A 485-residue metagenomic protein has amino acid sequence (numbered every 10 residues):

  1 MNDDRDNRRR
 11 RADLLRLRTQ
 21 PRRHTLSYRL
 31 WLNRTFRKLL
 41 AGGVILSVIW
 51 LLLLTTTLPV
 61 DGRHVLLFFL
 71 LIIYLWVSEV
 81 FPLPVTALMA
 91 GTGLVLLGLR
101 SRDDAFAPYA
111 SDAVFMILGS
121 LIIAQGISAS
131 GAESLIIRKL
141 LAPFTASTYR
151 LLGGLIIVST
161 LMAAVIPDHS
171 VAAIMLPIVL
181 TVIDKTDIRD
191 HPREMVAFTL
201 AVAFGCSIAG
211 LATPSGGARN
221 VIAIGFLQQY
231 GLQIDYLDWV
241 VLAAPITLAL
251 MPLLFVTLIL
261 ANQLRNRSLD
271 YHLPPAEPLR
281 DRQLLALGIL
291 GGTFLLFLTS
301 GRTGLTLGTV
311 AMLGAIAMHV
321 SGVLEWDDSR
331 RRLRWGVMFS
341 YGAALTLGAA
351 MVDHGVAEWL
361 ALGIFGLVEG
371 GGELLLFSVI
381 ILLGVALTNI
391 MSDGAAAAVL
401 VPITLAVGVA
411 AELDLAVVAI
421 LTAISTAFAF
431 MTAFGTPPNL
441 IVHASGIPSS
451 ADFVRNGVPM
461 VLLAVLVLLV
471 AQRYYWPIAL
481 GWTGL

Functional and structural regions predicted by a protein language model:
N2-T55, A132, D190-V196, L200-G205 (+4 more regions): Juxtamembrane and boundary regions of transmembrane helices in multi-pass small-molecule transporters and channels
T56-L66, L70-L88, H169, R280-L284 (+3 more regions): Flexible hinge motifs at transmembrane-helix junctions and intramembrane kinks/re-entrant loops in multi-pass membrane
V65-L70, P84-L88, Y149-I157, V171 (+9 more regions): Hydrophobic alpha-helical transmembrane segments
Y74-P82, V158-P167, A203-P214, L296-R302 (+2 more regions): Transmembrane alpha-helix interface/packing and boundary motifs in multi-pass membrane proteins, characterized by
P84-V85, M89-R189, L333-V337, Y341-A411: Membrane-embedded alpha-helical segments and adjacent helix-loop junctions characteristic of multi-pass solute
D112-I122, A164-V171, D238-F255, V417-A427: Alpha-helical transmembrane segments
T148-L161, I188-A209, W239-L242, E373-A386 (+2 more regions): Alpha-helical transmembrane segments of multi-pass membrane proteins
A212-T213, G291-F297, A344-L362, V465-Y475: Hydrophobic alpha-helical transmembrane segments in multi-pass integral membrane proteins
